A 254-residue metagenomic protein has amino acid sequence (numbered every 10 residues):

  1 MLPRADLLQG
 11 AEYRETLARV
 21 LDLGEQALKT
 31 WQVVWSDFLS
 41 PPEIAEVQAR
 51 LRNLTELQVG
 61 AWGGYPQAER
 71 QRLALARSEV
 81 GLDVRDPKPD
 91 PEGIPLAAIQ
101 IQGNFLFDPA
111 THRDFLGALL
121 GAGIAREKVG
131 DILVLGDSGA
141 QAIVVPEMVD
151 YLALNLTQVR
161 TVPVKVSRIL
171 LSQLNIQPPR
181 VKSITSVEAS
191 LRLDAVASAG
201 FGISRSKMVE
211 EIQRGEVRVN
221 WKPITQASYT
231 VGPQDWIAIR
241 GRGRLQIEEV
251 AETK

Functional and structural regions predicted by a protein language model:
M1-G200, P223, W236, G243-K254: Ferredoxin-like alpha/beta domains used as RNA- or RNAP-binding modules
S204-K254: Accessory, usually C-terminal, subdomains that scaffold auxiliary metal cofactors
